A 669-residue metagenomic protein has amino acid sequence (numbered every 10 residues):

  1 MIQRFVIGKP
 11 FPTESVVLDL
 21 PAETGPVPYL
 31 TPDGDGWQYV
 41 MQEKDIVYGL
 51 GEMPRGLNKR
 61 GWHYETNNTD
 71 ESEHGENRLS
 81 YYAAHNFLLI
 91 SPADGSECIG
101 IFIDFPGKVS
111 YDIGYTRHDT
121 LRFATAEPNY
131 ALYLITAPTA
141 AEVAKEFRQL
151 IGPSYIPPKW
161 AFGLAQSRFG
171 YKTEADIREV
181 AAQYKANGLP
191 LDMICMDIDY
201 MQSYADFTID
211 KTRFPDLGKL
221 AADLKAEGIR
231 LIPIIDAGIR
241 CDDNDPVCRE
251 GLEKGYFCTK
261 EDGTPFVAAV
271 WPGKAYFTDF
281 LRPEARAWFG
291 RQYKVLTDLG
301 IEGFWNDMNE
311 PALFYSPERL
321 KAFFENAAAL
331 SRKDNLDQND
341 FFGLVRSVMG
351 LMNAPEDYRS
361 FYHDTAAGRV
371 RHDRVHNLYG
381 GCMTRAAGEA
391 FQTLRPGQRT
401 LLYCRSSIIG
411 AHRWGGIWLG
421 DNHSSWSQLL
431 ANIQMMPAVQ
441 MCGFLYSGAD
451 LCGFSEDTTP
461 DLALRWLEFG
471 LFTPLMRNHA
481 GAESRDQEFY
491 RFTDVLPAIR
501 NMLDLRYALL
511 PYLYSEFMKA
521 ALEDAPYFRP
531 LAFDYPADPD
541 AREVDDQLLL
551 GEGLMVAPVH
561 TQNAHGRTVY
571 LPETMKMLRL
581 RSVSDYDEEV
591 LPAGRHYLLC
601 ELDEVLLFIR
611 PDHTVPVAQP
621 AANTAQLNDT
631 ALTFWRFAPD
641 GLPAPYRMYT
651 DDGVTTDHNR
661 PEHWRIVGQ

Functional and structural regions predicted by a protein language model:
M1-A161, R168-F169, E174, A181-A186 (+7 more regions): Catalytic and substrate-binding clefts that recognize carbohydrates or anionic sugar/phosphate headgroups
T31, M41, S91, F102-F105 (+12 more regions): Glycine-rich, histidine-containing beta strand-loop boundary motifs that form or position
D33, P190-I499, D534-Y535: Aromatic- and carboxylate-enriched substrate-binding clefts and catalytic-loop regions of carbohydrate-active enzymes
Y64-E65, Y81-A84, R178, R286 (+4 more regions): Short, hydrophobic/amphipathic alpha-helical packing segments that form internal helix faces or helix-helix interfaces
G75, L378, T384-T400, S406-I417 (+3 more regions): Catalytic core of carbohydrate-active enzymes
N77-R78, S154-P157, S167-P215, K219-A221: A conserved hydrophobic secondary-structure block that centers on an alpha-helix together with its immediately flanking
Y82-N86, S96-C98, P106, N129 (+10 more regions): Extracellular structured ligand-interaction cores
F87, F147, Y184, L224 (+3 more regions): A residue-level signal for conserved active-site and pocket-lining positions in enzyme catalytic cores
